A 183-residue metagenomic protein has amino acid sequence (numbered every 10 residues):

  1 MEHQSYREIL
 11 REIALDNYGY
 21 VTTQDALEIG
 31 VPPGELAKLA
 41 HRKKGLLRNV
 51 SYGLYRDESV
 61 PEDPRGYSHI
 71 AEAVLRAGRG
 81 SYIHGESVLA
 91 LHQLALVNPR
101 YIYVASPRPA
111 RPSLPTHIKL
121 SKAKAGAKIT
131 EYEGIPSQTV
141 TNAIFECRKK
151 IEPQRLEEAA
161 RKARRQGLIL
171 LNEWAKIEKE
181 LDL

Functional and structural regions predicted by a protein language model:
M1-G80, P112-H117, W174-A175, E180-L183: Short beta-edge/loop segments at beta->alpha junctions of small alpha/beta modules that act as binding/recognition
L27, A90, R164-R165: Short polybasic/polar patches that bind polyanions
G34, R65, G80-I83, T139 (+2 more regions): Generic recognition of short, well-ordered alpha-helical interface segments
K43-G45, Q93, G167: Short glycine-centered helix-capping/turn motifs at secondary-structure transition points
Y67-E72, L89, K122-K128: Short acidic (Asp/Glu) patches
E72-R76, E86-L91, T139-K149: Short, hydrophobic/amphipathic alpha-helical patches that form generic packing surfaces within helical domains
R76-Y103, P107-R108: Short helix-loop-helix/strand-helix junction enriched in hydrophobic and basic residues
V97, Y101-V104, R108-R111, L120-L183: Hydrophobic alpha-helical interaction segments
